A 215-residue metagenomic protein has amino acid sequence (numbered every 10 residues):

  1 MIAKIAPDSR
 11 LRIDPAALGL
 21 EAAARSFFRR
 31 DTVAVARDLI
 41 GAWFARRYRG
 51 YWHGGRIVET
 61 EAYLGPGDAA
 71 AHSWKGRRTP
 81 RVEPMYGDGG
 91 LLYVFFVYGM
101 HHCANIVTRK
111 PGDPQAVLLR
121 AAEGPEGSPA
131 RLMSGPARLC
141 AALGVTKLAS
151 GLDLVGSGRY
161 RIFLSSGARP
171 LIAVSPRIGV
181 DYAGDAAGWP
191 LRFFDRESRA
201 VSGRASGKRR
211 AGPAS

Functional and structural regions predicted by a protein language model:
I2-S215: Conserved, well-structured core segments that form or line functional sites
